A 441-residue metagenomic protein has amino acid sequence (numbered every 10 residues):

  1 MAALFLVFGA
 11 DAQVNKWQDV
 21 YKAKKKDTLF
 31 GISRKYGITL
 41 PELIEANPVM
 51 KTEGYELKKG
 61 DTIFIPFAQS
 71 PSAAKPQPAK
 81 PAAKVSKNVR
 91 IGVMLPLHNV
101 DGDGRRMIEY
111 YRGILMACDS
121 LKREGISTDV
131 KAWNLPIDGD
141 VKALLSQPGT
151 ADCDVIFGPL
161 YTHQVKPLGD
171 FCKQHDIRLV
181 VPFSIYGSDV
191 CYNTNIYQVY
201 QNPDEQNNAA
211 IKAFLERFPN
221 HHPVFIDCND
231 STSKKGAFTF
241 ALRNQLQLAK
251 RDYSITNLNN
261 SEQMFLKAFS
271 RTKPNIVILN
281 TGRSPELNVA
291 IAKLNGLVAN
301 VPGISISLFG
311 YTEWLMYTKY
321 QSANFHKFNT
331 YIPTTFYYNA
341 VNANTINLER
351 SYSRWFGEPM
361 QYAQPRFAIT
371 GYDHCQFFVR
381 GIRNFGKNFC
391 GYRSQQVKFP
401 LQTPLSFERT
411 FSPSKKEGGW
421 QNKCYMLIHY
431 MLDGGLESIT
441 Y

Functional and structural regions predicted by a protein language model:
M1, Q13-Y441: Extracytosolic ligand-binding ectodomains
V7-G9: N-terminal signal peptide c-region/cleavage motif recognized by signal peptidases
